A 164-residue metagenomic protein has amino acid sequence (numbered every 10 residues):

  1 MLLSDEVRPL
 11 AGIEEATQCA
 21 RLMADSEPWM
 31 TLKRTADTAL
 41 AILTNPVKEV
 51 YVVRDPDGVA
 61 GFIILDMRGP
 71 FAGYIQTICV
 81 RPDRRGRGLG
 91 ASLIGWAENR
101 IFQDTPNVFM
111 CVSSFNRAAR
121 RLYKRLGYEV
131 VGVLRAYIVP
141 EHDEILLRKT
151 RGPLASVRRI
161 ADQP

Functional and structural regions predicted by a protein language model:
D5, L10-D83, I94-W96, R100 (+2 more regions): Acetyl-CoA-dependent GNAT
L32-K33, R87-G88, E141: Non-catalytic, surface-exposed connector residues within folded enzymatic/regulatory domains
G58, T77, R81-G95, S113-R121 (+1 more regions): Conserved glycine-rich acetyl-CoA-binding loop
R68-P70, D83, F115-R117, G152-L154: Short coil/turn motifs at secondary-structure junctions
R100-V112: Conserved GNAT acetyl-CoA-binding A-motif
M110-R120, A136-H142: Conserved beta-strand-loop-alpha-helix junction that forms the acyl-donor binding cleft
V130-G132: A secondary-structure capping/hinge motif
A136, P140-P164: Terminal substrate-recognition subdomain of acyl/acetyltransferases
